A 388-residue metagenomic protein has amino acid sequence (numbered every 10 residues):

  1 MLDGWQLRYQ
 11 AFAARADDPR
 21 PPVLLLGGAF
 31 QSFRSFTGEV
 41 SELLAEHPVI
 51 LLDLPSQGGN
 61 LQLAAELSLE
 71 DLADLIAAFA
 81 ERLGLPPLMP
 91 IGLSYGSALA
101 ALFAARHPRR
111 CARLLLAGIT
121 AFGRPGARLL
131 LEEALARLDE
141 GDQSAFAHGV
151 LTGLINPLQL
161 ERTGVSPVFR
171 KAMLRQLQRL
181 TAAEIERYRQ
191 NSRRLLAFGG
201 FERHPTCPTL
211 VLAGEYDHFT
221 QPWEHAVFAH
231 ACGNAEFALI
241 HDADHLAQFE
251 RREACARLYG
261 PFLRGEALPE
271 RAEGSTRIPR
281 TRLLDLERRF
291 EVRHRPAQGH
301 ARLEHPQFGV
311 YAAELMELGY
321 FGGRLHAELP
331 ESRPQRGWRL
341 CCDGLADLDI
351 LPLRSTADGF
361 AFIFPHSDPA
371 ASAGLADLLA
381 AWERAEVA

Functional and structural regions predicted by a protein language model:
W5-L61: Conserved HGGG/HGGXW glycine-rich cap/lid loop of the alpha/beta-hydrolase fold
I50-I91: Active-site loop/oxyanion-hole signature of alpha/beta-hydrolase fold enzymes
A105, A112-G141: Flexible "cap/lid" loop of the alpha/beta hydrolase fold
P125-A127, A145-E202: Conserved alpha/beta-hydrolase catalytic His-Asp/Glu region
P205, V211-A213: Short beta-strand/loop motif that positions the catalytic acidic residue of the alpha/beta-hydrolase fold
E236, L258-L318, D377-A388: N-terminal helix initiation/capping motif
A243-A256: Catalytic histidine-centered segment of alpha/beta-hydrolase-like enzymes
H294-S332, G337-R339, T356-A361: Short strand-loop-strand
